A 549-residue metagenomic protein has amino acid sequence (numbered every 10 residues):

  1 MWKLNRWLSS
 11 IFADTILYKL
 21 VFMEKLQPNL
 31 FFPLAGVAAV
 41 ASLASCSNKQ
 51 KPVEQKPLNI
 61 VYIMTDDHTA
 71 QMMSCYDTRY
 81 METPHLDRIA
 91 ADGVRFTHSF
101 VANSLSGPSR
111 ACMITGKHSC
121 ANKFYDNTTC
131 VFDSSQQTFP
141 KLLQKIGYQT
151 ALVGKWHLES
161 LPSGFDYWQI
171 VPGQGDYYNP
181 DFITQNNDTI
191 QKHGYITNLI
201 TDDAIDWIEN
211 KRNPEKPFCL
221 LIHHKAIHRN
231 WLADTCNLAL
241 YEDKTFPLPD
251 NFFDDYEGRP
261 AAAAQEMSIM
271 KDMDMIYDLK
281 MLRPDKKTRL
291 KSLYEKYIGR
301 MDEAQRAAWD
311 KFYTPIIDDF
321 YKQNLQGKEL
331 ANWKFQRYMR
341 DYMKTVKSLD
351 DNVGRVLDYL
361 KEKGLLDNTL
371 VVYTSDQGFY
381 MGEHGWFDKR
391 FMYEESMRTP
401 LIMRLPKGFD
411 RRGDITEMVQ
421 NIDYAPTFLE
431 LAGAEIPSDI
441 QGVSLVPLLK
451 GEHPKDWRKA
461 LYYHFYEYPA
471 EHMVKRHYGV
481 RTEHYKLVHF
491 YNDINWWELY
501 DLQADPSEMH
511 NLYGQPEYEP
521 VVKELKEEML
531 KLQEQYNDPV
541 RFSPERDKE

Functional and structural regions predicted by a protein language model:
S9-S10, S45: Serine residues within intrinsically disordered or low-complexity segments
K19, E24-Y491, N495-W497, P506-E527 (+2 more regions): Formylglycine-dependent sulfatase
L502-A504: Extracellular, beta-strand-rich glycan-interacting domains
